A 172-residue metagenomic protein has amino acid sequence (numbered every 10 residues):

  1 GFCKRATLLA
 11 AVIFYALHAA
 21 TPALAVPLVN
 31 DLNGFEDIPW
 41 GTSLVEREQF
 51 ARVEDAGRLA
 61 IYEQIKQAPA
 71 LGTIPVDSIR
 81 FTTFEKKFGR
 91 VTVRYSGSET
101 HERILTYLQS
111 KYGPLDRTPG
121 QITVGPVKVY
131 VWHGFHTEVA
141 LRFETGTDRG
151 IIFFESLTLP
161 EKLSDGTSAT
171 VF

Functional and structural regions predicted by a protein language model:
G1-A10: Bacterial N-terminal signal peptides that target proteins for export
I13-F14, R94: Residues marking helix boundaries in flexible regions
F14-P22: C-terminal segment of classical bacterial N-terminal signal peptides
A25-I65, T92-F172: Non-cytosolic coordination micro-motifs
Q67-E85: Short, compositionally biased low-complexity segments enriched in polar/charged residues
K87-G89: Short beta-rich binding modules
